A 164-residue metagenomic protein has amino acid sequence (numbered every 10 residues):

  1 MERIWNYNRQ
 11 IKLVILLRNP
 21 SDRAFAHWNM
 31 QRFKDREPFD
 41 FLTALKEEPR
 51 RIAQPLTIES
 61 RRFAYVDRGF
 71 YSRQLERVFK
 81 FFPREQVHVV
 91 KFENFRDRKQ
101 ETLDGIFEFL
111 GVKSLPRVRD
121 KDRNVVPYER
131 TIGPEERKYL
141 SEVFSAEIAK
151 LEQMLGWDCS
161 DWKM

Functional and structural regions predicted by a protein language model:
M1-F39, T57-E101, A146, Q153-L155: PAPS-dependent sulfotransferase catalytic domain
Q10, S72-K150, W157-M164: The conserved 3'-phosphoadenosine-5'-phosphosulfate
H27, A44-E47, Y139-V143, M154: Residues that form generic nucleotide/phosphate-binding pockets
E37-R51: Core domains of carbohydrate- and sulfate-ester-processing enzymes
A53-D67, V125-E136: Surface-exposed cleft-lining segments at the edges of enzyme active sites
